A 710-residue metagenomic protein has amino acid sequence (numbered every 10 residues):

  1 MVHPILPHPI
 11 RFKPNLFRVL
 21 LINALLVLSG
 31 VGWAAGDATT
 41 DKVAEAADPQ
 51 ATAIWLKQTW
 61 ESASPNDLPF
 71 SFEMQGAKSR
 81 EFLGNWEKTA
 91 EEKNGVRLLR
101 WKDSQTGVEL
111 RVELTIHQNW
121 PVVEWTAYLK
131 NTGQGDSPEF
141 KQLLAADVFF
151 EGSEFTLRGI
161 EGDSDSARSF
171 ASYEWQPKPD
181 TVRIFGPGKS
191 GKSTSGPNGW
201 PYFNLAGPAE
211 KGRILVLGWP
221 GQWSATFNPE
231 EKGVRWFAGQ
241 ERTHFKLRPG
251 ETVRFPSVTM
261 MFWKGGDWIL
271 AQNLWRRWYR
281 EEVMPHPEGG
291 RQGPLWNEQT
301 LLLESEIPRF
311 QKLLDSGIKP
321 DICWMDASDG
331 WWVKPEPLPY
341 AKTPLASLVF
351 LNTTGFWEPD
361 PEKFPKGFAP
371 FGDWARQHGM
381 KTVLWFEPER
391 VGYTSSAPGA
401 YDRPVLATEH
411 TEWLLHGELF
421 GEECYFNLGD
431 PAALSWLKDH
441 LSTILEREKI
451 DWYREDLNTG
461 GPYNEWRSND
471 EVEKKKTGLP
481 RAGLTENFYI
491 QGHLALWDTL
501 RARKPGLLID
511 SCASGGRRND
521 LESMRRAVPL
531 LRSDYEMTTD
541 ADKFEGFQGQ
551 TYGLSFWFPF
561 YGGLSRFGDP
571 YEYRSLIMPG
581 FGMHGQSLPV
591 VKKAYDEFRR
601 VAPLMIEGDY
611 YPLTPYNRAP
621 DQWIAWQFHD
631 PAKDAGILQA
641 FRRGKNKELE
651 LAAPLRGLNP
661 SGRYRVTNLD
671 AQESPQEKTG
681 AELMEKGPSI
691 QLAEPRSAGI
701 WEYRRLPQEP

Functional and structural regions predicted by a protein language model:
R18-G30: Bacterial N-terminal signal peptides
G36-K232, E241, R663-E677: Polysaccharide-binding surfaces and accessory modules of carbohydrate-active proteins
D41, L68, E73, A77-R80 (+5 more regions): Active-site-proximal substrate-binding groove within the catalytic cores of carbohydrate-active enzymes
F245-K264, R696-R704: Short Pro-Gly-centered flexible turn/kink motifs
W268-I322, D326-W331: An acidic-aromatic substrate-binding cleft motif
P294-E304, F350-K366, L419-K438, V472-I490: The substrate-binding groove and active-site-proximal loops of carbohydrate-active enzymes, especially glycoside
T300-L302, T343-V349, P361, L384 (+2 more regions): Active-site-adjacent "subsite" loops/lids of carbohydrate-active enzymes
K678-P710: C-terminal beta-strand-rich structural cap/linker in extracellular carbohydrate-active enzymes
